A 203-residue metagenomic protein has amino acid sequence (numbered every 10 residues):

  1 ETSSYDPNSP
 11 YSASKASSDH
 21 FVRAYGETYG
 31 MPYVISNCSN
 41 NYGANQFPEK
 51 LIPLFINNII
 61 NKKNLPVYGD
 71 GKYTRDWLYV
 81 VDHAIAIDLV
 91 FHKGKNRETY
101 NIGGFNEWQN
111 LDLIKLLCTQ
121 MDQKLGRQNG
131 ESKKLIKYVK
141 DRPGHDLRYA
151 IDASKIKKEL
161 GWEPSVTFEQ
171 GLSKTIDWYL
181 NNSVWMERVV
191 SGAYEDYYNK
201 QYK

Functional and structural regions predicted by a protein language model:
E1-I35, Y42, Q46-P48: Catalytic helix-loop patch of NAD(P)-dependent Rossmann-fold dehydrogenases
T2-S4, N8-P10, C38-N45, N64 (+3 more regions): Active-site pre-Tyr helix/loop in NAD(P)-dependent dehydrogenases
S36-C38, I151: Short glycine/serine/threonine-enriched helix-capping/active-site loop that flanks the nucleotide-sugar donor pocket
P53, N57-K203: C-terminal substrate-binding subdomain of Rossmann-fold SDR/epimerase-dehydratase oxidoreductases
